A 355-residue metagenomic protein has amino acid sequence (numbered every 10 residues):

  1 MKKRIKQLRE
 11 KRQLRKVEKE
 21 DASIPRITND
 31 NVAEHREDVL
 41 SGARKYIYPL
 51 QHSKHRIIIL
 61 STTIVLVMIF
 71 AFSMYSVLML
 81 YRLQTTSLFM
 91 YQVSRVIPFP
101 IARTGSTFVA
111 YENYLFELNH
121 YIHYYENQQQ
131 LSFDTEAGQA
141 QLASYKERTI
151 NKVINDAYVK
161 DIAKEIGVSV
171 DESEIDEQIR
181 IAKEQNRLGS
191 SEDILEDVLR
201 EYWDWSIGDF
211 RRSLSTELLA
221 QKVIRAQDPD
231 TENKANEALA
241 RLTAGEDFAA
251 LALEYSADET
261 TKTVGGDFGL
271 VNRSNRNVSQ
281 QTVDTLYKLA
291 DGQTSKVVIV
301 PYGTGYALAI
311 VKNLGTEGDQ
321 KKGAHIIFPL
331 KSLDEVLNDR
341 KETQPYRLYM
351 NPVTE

Functional and structural regions predicted by a protein language model:
M1-A140, K331, E342-T343, R347-E355: Short, low-structural-confidence N-terminal segments
L88-W205, D209: N-terminal targeting/tethering segments
F99-Y111, N151-K152, I162, K222 (+5 more regions): Soluble periplasmic/extracytoplasmic beta-strand elements of cell-envelope proteins
T107, Y114, N119, I175 (+7 more regions): Solvent-exposed coil/turn segments that connect beta secondary-structure elements in extracytoplasmic/periplasmic
D156-K160, A220, G245: Alpha-helical transmembrane segments of polytopic integral membrane proteins, especially the permease/helical cores
E165-E174, A250-L251, V297-I299, L348: Surface-exposed patches in mature extracellular/periplasmic domains of secreted proteins
E196-R225, L253-S256, N277-I327: Proteostasis/folding factors centered on peptidyl-prolyl cis-trans isomerases
A235-A290: Flexible, glycine-rich surface segments
